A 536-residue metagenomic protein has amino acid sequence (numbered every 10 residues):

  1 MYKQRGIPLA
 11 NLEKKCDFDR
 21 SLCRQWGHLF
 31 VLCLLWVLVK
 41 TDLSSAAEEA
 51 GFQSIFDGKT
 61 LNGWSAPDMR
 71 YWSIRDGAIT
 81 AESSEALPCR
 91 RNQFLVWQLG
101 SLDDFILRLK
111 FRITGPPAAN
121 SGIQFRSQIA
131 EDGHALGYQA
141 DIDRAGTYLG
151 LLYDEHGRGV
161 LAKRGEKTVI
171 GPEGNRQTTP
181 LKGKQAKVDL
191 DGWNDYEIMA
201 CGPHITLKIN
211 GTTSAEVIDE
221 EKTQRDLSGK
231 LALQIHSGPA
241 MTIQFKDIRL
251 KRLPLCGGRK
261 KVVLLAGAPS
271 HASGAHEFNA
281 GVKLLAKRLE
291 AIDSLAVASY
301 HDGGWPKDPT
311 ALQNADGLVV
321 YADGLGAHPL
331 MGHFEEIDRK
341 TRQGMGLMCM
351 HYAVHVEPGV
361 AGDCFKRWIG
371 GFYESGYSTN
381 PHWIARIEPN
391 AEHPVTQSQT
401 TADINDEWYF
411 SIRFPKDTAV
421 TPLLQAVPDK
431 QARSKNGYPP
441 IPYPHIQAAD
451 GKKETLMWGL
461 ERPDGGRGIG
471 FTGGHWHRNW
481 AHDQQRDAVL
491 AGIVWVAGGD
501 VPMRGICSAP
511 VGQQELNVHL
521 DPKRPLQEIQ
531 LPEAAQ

Functional and structural regions predicted by a protein language model:
H28-K40: Bacterial N-terminal signal peptides
L43-G257, G371, S375-T379, W383-E388 (+1 more regions): Carbohydrate-interacting regions of secretory-pathway proteins
T80, Q124, Q139-I142, K261-L265 (+6 more regions): Structural recognition of the beta-strand scaffold that forms the well-ordered cores of secreted hydrolase catalytic
A86-L87, T114-P117, I129-E131, A145-T147 (+8 more regions): Solvent-exposed loop/turn segments at secondary-structure junctions within structured extracellular/periplasmic domains
G257-R259, L284, A291, A432 (+1 more regions): Extracellular ligand-binding/catalytic regions of CAZymes and related secreted enzymes and adhesion modules
L264, S270-V356: Helical hinge/lid and interdomain linker segments adjacent to catalytic or ligand-binding clefts that mediate domain
A327-T401: A glycine-rich, often tryptophan-bearing local segment used as a flexible ligand/cofactor-contacting loop or short
E374, T379-G465: Catalytic beta-strand/loop cores that center a nucleophilic Ser/Cys/Thr and support acyl-enzyme chemistry
